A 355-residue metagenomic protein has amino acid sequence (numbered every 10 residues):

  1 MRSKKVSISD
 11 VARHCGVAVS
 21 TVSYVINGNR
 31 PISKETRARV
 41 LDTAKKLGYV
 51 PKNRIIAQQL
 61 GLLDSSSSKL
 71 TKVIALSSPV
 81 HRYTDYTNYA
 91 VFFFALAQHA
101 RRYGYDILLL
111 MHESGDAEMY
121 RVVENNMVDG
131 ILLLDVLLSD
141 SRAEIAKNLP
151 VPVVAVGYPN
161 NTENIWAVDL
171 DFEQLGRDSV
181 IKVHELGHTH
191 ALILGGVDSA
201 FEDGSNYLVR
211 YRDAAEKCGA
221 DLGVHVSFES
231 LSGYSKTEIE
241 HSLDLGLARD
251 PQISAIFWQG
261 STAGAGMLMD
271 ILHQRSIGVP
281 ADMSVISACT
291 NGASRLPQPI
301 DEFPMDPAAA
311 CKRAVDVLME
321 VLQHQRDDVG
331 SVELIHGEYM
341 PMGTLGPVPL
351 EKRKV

Functional and structural regions predicted by a protein language model:
M1-L70, K354-V355: N-terminal helix-turn-helix DNA-binding module of bacterial transcription factors
S3, L63, S67-I181, E185 (+2 more regions): Alpha-helical recognition/docking segments in bacterial nutrient-uptake and carbohydrate-utilization systems
A18, V50, K72, D129 (+2 more regions): Short acidic/polar active-site loop segments enriched in Thr and Asp
T21-S23, Q59-Y83, H190-A200: Short beta-strand segments enriched in small/hydrophobic residues
P51, I107, V153-V154, V226 (+1 more regions): Hydrophobic beta-strand scaffold residues
P79-T87, L110-D116, V168-D178, L194-S242 (+4 more regions): Hinge/beta->alpha junction and helix N-cap segments in small-molecule ligand-binding domains
A248-V355: Flexible loop/turn connectors
